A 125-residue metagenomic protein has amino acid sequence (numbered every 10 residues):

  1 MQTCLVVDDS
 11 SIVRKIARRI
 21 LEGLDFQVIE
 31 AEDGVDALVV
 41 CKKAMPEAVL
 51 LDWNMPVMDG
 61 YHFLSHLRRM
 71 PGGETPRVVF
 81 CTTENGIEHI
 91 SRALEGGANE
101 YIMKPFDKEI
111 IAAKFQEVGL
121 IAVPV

Functional and structural regions predicted by a protein language model:
K15-G23: Charged docking surfaces used in two-component/phosphorelay signaling
D25-E32, V40: Short hydrophobic/Thr-rich beta-strand motif most characteristic of the beta2 strand and flanking loop of CheY-like
D33-D36, D59-S65: Acidic catalytic/metal-coordinating carboxylates
A44-L50: Active-site beta3 strand of CheY-like receiver
M55: Receiver (REC) domain active-site loop signature in two-component systems and cognate sites in sensor histidine kinases
H62, N85-E100, I110-A113: Alpha4 helix (beta4-alpha4-beta5 surface) of REC/receiver domains from two-component response regulators
K104: A Lys-centered signature of the CheY-like receiver
